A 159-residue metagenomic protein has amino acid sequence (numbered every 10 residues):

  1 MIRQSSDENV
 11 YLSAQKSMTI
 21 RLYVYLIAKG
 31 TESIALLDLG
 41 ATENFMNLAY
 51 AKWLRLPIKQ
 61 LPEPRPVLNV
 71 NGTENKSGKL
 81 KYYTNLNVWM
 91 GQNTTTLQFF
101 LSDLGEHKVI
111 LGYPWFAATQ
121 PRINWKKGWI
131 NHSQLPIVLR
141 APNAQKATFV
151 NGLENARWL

Functional and structural regions predicted by a protein language model:
M1-T19: Intrinsically disordered, low-complexity PEST-like regions enriched in Ser/Thr and acidic residues
R3, Y25-K29, W89-G91: Surface-exposed beta-strand-to-loop junctions that form interaction patches on eukaryotic regulatory domains
E8, E32, L39, E43-L159: Aspartic protease core domain of the pepsin/retropepsin superfamily
A14-S33: A short acidic-Thr-Gly-centered motif at the start of a beta-strand
